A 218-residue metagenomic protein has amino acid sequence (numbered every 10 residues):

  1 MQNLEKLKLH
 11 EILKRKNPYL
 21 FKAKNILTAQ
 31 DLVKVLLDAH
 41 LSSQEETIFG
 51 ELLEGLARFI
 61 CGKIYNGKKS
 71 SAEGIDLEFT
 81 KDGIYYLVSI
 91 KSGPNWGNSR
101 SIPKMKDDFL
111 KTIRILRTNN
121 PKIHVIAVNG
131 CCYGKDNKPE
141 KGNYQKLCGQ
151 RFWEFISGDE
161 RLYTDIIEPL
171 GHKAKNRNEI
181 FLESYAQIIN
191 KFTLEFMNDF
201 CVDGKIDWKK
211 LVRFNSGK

Functional and structural regions predicted by a protein language model:
M1-L52: Interdomain/boundary linker segments immediately adjacent to catalytic/signaling cores
H40-S70: A broadly used, surface-exposed interaction patch
C61, D76-F79, G83-W96: Conserved catalytic cores of phosphodiester-cleaving nucleases, focusing on short active-site segments
A72-I75, S101: Basic, glycine-/proline-tolerant helical and adjacent loop/strand elements that line or dock onto nucleic-acid
S92-G97, Y133-N137: Short acidic, S/G/P-rich loop/turn micro-motifs used as interaction or catalytic elements
G93-I115: Mg2+/Mn2+-dependent nuclease catalytic core
I115-K122: Arginine/glycine-rich "motif VI" loop of SF2 helicases in the C-terminal RecA-like domain
I126, G130-K218: Domain-level recognition of nuclease-like catalytic cores that cleave nucleotide substrates
